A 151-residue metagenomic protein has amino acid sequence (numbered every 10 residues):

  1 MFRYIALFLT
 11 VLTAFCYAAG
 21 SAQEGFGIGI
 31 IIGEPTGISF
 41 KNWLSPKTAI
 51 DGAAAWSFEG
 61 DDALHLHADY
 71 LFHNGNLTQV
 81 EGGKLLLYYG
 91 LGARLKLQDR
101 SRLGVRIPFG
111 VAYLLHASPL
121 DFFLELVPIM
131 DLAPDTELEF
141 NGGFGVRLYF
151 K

Functional and structural regions predicted by a protein language model:
M1-Q23: Cleavable N-terminal export/targeting peptides
A19-F58, H65, K151: Short glycine/proline- and aromatic-enriched beta-strand/turn motifs that initiate or cap beta-hairpins
A19-G25, K47, G75-L86, S101 (+1 more regions): Short loop/turn motifs that connect adjacent beta-strands in outer-membrane beta-barrel proteins
Q23, G37, A55-D61, G75-L77 (+4 more regions): Sequence/structural signature of outer-membrane beta-barrel proteins
E24, E34-T36, D62-L66, L85 (+2 more regions): Residues that define the transmembrane beta-barrel architecture of outer-membrane proteins
I30, I38-N42, A54, A68-F72 (+4 more regions): Residues on the lipid-exposed face of transmembrane beta-strands in outer-membrane beta-barrel proteins
W43, Q98, L114-F123, V127-K151: Gram-negative outer-membrane beta-barrel domains
L64-G104: Mid-chain, structured segments of secreted extracytoplasmic proteins
